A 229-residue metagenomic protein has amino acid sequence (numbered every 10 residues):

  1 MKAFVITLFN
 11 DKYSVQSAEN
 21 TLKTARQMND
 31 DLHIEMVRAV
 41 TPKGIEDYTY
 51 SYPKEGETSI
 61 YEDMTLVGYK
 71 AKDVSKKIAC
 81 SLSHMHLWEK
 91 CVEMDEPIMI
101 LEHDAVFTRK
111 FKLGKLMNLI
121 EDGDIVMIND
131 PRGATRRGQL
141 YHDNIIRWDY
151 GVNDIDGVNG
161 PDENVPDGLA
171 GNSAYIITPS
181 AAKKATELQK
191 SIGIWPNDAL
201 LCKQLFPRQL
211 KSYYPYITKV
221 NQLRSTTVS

Functional and structural regions predicted by a protein language model:
M1-L101, A105-S229: An acidic/histidine-cluster motif and surrounding catalytic segment that typifies divalent-metal-assisted enzyme active
